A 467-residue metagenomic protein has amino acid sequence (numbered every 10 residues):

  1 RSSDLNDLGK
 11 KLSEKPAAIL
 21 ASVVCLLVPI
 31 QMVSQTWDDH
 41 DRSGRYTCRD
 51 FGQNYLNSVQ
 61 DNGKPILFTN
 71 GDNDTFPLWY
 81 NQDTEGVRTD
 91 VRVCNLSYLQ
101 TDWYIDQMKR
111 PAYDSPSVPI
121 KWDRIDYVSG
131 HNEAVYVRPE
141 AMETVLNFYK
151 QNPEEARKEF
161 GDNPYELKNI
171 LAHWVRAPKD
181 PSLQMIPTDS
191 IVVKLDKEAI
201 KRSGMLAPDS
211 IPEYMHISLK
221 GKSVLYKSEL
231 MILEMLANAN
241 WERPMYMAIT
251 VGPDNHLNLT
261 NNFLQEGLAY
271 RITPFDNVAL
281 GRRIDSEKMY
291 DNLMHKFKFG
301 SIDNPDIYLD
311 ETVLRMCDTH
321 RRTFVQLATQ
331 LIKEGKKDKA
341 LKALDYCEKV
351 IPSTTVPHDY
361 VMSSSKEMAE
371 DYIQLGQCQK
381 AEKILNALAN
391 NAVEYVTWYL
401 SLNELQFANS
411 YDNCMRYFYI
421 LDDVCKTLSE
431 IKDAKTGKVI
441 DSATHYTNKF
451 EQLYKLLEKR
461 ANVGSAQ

Functional and structural regions predicted by a protein language model:
S3-K64, W79-Q467: ER/secretory pathway lumenal C-terminal domains and tails of membrane proteins involved in glycoprotein biogenesis
N73-D74: Alpha-helix capping/helix-boundary segments
